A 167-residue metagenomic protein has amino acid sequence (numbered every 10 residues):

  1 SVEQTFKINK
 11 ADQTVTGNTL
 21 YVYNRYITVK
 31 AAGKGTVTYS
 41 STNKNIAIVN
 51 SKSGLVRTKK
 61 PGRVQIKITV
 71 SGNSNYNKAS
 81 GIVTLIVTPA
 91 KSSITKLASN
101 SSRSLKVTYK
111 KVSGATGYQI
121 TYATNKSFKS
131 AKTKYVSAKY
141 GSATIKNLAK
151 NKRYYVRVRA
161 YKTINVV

Functional and structural regions predicted by a protein language model:
S1-P89: Extracytoplasmic soluble-region selector
Y23-R25, A98-K106, S137-S142: Ser/Thr- and Asn-enriched, surface-exposed coil loops between beta-strands
V49-G54, V136-A143: Short, solvent-exposed loop/turn segments in extracellular or other extracytoplasmic domains
R57-T58, K111, I145-K150: Short, flexible loop/turn segments at beta-strand junctions in immunoglobulin-like and fibronectin type III
P61-Q65, A115, N151-R153: Extracellular Ig-like/FN3 beta-sandwich strand-entry sites
T88-G114, K150, V166-V167: Pro/Thr/Ser/Gly-rich low-complexity, intrinsically disordered linker/stalk tracts
V112-Y135, K139-Y140, R157-R159, T163: Extracellular low-complexity, O-glycosylation-prone stalks/linkers
I145-V167: Beta-strand-rich modules
